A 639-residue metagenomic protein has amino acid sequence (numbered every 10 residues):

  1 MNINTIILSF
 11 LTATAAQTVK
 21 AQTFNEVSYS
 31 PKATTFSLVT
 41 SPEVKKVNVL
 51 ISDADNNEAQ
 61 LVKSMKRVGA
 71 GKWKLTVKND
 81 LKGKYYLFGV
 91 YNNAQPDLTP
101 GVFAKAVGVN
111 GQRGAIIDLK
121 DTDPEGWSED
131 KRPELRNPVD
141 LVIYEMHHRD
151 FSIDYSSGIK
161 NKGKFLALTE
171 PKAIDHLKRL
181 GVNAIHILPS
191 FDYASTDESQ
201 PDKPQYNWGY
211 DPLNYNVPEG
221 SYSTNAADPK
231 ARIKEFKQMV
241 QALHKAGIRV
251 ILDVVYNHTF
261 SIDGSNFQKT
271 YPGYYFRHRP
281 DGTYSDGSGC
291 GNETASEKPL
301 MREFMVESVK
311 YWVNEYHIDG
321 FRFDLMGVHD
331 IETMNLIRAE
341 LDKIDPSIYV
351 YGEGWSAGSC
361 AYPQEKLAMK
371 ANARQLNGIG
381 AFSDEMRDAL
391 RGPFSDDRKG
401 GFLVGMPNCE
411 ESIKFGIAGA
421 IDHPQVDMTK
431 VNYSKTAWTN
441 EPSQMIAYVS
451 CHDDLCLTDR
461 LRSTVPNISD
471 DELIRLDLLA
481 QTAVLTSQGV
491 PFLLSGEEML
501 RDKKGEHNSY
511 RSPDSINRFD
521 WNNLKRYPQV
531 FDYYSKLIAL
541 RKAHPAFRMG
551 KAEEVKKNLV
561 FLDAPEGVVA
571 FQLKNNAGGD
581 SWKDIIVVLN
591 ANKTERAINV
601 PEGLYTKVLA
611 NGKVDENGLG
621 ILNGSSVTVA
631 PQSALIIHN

Functional and structural regions predicted by a protein language model:
M1-Q22: Bacterial Sec-dependent N-terminal signal peptides
Q22-A33, N57, K66-E145, D150-G163: The feature marks proteins involved in alpha-glucan
K32-S37, P42-K45, N558-N599: Carbohydrate-binding surface patches
L38, F88, M146, I187 (+9 more regions): Conserved, mostly hydrophobic/aromatic
T40, K82-Y86, G620-N639: C-terminal beta-strand-rich structural cap/linker in extracellular carbohydrate-active enzymes
N110, G114-I117, R338-A339, I344-L500 (+7 more regions): Conserved alpha/beta catalytic core and glycan-binding cleft of carbohydrate-active enzymes
H147-Y316, M326-D345, Y349, C360-A361: Substrate-binding/active-site clefts of carbohydrate-active enzymes
K525-K551: Catalytic cores of secreted or luminal carbohydrate-active enzymes
